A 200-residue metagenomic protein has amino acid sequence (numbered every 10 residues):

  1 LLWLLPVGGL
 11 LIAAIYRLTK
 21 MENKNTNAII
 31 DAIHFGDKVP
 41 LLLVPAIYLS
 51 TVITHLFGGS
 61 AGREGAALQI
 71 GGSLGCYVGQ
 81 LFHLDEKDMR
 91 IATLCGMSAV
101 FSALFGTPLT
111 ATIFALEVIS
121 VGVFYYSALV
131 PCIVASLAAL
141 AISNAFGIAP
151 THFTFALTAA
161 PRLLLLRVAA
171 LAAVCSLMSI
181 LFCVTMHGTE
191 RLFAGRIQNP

Functional and structural regions predicted by a protein language model:
L1-P200: Alpha-helical transmembrane segments and immediately membrane-proximal extracytoplasmic
